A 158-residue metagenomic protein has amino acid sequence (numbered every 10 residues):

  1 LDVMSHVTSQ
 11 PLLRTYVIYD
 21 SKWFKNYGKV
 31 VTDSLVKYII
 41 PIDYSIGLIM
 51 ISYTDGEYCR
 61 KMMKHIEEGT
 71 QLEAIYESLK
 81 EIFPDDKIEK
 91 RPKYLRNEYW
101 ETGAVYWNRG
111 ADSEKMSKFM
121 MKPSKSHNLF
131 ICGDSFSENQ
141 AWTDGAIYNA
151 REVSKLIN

Functional and structural regions predicted by a protein language model:
L1-Y27: Central helical "cap/lid" subdomain
P11, Y27-K29, D33-N158: Conserved flavin/dinucleotide-binding core of flavoenzymes
